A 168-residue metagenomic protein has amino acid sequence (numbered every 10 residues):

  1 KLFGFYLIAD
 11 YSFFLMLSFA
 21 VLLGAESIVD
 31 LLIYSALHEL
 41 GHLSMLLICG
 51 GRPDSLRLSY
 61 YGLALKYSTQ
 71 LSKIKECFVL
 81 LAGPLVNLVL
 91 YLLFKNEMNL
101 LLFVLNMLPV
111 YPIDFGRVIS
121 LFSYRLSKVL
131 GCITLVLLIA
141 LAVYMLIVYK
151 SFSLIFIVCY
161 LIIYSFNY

Functional and structural regions predicted by a protein language model:
K1-Y168: Hydrophobic transmembrane alpha-helices and their immediate loop junctions in multi-pass integral membrane proteins
